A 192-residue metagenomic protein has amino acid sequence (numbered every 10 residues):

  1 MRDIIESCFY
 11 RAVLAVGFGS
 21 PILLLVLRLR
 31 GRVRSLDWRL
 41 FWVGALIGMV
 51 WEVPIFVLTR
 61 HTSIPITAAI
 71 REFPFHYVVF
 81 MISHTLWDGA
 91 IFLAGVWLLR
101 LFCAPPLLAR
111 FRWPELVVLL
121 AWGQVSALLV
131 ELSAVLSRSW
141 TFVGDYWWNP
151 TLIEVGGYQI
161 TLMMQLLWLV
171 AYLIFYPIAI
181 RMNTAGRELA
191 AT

Functional and structural regions predicted by a protein language model:
M1-T192: Aromatic-rich, lipid-facing transmembrane alpha helices and their immediate juxtamembrane interface loops in integral
